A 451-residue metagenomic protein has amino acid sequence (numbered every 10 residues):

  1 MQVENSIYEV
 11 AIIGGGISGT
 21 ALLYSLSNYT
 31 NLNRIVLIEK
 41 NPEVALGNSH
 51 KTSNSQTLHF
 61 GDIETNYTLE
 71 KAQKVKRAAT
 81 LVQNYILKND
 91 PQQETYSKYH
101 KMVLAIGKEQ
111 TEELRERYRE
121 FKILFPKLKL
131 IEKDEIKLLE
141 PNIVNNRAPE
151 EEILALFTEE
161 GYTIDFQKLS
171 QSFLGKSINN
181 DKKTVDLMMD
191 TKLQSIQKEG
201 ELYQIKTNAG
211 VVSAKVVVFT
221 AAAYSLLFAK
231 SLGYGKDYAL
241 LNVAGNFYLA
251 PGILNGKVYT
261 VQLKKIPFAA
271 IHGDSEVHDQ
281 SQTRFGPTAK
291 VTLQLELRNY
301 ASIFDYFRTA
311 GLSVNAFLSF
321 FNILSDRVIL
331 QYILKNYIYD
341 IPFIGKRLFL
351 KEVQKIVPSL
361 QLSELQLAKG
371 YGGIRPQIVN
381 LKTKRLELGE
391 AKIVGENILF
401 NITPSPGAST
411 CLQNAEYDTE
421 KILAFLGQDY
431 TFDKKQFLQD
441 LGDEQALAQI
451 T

Functional and structural regions predicted by a protein language model:
Y8-V36: N-terminal Rossmann-like FAD-binding beta1-loop-alpha1 element of flavoenzymes
S18, E43, Y224: Conserved Rossmann-like nucleotide-cofactor binding loop
A21, I196-K198, Q204-D305: Flavin-dependent oxidoreductases
N28-K51: Glycine-rich FAD pyrophosphate-binding loop
S55-L139, T292-Q294, R298-Y306: Dinucleotide-binding Rossmann-like beta1-alpha1 core, especially the glycine-rich loop that anchors the ADP
S97, I106-G175, N179-K182, D186-M188 (+2 more regions): Flavin (FAD/FMN) cofactor-binding and adjacent substrate-gating region of FAD-dependent oxidoreductase domains
A270-F343, F349: Conserved FAD/dinucleotide-binding core of flavoprotein oxidoreductases
V314-F432: C-terminal catalytic lobe of FAD-dependent flavoproteins
